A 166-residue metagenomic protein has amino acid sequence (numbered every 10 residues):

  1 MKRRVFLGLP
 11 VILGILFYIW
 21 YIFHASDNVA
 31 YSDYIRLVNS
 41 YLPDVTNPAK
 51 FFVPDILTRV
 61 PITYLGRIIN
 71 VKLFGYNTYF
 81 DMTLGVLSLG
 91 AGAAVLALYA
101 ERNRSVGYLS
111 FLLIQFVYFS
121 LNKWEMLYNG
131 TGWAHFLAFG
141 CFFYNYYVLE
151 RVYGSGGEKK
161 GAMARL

Functional and structural regions predicted by a protein language model:
M1-Y18: Start-transfer (signal-anchor) and selected internal transmembrane alpha helices of multi-pass inner/ER membrane
V5-L7, K50-P54, N103-L112, E158-A164: Membrane-interfacial loop-to-transmembrane alpha-helix junctions, especially the N-terminal start
Y18-L57, R67-V71: Extracytoplasmic loop-helix module adjacent to an early transmembrane segment
I22-A25, N70-L73, F119-N129: Juxtamembrane "helix-exit" motif on the non-cytosolic side of transmembrane helices
D33, V60, V106-Y153: Membrane-interface micro-motifs in multi-pass membrane enzymes
L65-L89, R104-S105: Juxtamembrane segments of multi-pass membrane glycosylation machinery that transfer sugars from lipid-linked donors
T83-G107, F111, Y144-V148: Transmembrane-helix motifs of polytopic, lipid-linked glycan transferases
Y147-L166: Short hydrophobic alpha-helices at membrane interfaces in multi-pass membrane enzymes
